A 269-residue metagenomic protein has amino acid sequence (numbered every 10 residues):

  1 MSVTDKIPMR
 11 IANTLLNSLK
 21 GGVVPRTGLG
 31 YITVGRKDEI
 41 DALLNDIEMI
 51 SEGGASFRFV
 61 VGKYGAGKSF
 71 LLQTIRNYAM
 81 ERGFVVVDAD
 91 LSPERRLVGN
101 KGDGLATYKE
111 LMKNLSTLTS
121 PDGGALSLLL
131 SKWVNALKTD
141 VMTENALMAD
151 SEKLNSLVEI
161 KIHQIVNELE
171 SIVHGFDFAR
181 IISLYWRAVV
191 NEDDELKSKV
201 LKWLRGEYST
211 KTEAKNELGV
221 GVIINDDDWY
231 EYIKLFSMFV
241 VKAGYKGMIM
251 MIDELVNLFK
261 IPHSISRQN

Functional and structural regions predicted by a protein language model:
M1-S56, M142, N155: A short, basic N-terminal segment
V24-L29, F57-R58, L91-S92, E217-G221 (+1 more regions): Glycine- and acidic
I50-G53, V240-G244: Conserved catalytic network of the ASCE P-loop NTPase/AAA+ motor domain
F59, A66, F70-A243: P-loop NTPase nucleotide-binding core
I233, R267-N269: Well-ordered, non-membrane alpha-helical segments in soluble/globular domains
F236, S264-I265: Accessory nucleic acid-recognition modules appended to NTPase machines
G244-S264: Conserved P-loop NTPase "ATPase switch" module shared by AAA+ and STAND
